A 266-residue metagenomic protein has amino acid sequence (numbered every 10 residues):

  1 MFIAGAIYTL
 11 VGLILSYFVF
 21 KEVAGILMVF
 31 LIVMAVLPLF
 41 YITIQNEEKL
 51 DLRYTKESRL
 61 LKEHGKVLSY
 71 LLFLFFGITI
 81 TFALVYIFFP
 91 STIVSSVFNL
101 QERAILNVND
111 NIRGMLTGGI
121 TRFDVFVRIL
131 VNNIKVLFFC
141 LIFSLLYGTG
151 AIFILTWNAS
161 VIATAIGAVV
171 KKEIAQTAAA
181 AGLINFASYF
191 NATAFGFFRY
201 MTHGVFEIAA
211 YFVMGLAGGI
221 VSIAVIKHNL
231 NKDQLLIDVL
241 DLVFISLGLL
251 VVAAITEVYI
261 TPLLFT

Functional and structural regions predicted by a protein language model:
M1-I44, F73-E102: Transmembrane alpha-helical insertion/packing segments
K21-F30, R59-I80, T149-I152, L236-F244: Alpha-helical transmembrane segments and their helix-start/interface "positive-inside/aromatic belt" motifs in integral
Q45-L61: Membrane-helix interface/capping segments
A83-S96, L141-A181: Transmembrane alpha-helix/helix-exit interface in multi-pass inner-membrane proteins
S96-V131, V161-G196: Membrane-interface interhelical connector segments
G118-Y147, R199-H203: Individual transmembrane alpha-helix segments
G167-V252: Hydrophobic alpha-helical transmembrane segments and adjacent short intramembrane/lumenal linkers of inner/organellar
A253-T266: Juxtamembrane boundary at the C-terminal end of a transmembrane helix
